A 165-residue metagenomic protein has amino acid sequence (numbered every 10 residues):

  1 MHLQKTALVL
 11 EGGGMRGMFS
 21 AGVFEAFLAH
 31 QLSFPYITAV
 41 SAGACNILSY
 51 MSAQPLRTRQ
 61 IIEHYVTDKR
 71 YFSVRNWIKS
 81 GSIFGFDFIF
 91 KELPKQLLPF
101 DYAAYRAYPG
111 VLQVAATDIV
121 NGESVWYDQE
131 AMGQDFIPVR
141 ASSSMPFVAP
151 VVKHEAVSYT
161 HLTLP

Functional and structural regions predicted by a protein language model:
M1-V40, L48-L162: Patatin-like phospholipase
